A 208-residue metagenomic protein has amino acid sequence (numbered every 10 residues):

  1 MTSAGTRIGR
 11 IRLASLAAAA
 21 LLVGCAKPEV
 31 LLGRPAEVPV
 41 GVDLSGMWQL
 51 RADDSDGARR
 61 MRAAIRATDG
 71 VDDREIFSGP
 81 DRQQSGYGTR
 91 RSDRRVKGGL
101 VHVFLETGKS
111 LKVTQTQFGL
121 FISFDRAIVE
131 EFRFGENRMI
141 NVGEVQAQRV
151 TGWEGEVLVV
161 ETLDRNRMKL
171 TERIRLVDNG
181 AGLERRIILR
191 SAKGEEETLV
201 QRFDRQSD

Functional and structural regions predicted by a protein language model:
T2-S15: Bacterial N-terminal signal peptides that target proteins for export
S3-G5, A20, S55, D178: Helix-centric, low-specificity signal for extended rod-like, repetitive segments
A14-V23: Bacterial N-terminal signal peptides
A26-D208: PEST-like low-complexity, intrinsically disordered acidic/proline/serine-rich tracts that flank trafficking/processing
